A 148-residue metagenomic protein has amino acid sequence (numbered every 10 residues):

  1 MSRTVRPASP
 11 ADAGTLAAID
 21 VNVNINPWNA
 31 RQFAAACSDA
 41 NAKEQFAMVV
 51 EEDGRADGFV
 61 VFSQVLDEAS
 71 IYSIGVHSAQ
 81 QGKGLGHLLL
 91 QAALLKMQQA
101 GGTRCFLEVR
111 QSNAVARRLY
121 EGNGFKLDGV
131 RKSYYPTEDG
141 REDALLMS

Functional and structural regions predicted by a protein language model:
R3, P7-K83, H87-K96, A100 (+1 more regions): Acetyl-CoA-dependent GNAT
V5, E108-V109: Conserved SAM-binding loop
R31, F106-E108, K126-D143: Conserved catalytic-core motifs of GNAT/GCN5-like acyltransferases
Q45, E142-L146: Short hydrophobic/aromatic beta-strand or adjacent loop that forms the aromatic wall/cage of a ligand/substrate-binding
V76, R110-Q111: Short amphipathic helical patch at the helix-1/turn junction of helix-turn-helix
L90, S112-A116, S133-E138: Short glycine/proline-centered loop/turn elements that form peptide/ligand docking sites
Y120, F125, M147: Conserved active-site tyrosine of GNAT-family acetyltransferases
